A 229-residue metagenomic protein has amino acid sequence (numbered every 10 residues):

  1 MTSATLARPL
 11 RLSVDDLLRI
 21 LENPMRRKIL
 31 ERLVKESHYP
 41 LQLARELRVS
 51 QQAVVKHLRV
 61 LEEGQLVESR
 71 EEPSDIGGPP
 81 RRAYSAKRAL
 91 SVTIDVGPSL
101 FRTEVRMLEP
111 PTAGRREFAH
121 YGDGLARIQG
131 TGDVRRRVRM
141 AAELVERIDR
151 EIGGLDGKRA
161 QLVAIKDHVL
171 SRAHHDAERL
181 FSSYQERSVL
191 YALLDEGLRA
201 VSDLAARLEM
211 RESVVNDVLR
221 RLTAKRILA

Functional and structural regions predicted by a protein language model:
T2-K28, D156-V189: Short alpha-helical segments that sit at the start of domains
T2-T5, R88-H168: Amphipathic alpha-helical dimerization/coiled-coil segments that flank or bridge DNA-binding/regulatory modules
V14-M25, Y39, E72-I94, A177-S183 (+2 more regions): Short, cationic-aromatic polyanion-contact patches
P24-R27, E36-L41, L193-S202, R207 (+1 more regions): Short capping segments at the starts of secondary-structure elements
R32, E46, R207: Residues within the alpha-helical elements of helix-turn-helix
V49-E63, E209-A224: Short amphipathic alpha-helical interaction segments
G64-E72, T223-A229: A short, conserved structural fragment
H175-D203, R207, R220, A229: Electrostatic interaction modules used in gene-expression and signaling proteins
